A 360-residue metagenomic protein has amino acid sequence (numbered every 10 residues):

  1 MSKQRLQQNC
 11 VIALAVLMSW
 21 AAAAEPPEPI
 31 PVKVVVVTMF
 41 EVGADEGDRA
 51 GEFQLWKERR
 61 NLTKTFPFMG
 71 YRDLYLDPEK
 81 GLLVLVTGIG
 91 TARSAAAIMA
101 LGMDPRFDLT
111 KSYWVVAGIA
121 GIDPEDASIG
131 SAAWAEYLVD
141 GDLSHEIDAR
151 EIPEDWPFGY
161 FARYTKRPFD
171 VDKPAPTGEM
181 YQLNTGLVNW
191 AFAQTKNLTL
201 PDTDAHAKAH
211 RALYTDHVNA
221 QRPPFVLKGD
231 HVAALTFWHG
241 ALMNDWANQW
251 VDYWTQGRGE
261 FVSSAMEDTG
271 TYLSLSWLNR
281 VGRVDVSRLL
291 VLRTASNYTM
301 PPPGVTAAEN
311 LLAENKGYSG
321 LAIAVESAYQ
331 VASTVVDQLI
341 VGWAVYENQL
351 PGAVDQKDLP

Functional and structural regions predicted by a protein language model:
S2-K3, S19, V262: Generic secretory/membrane-interface signal
S2-V11: Bacterial N-terminal signal peptides that target proteins for export
A15-A23: Hydrophobic h-region of N-terminal signal peptides that target proteins for export in Gram-negative bacteria
E25-P360: Accessory terminal and edge-of-domain segments that mediate assembly/interaction and cofactor placement around
